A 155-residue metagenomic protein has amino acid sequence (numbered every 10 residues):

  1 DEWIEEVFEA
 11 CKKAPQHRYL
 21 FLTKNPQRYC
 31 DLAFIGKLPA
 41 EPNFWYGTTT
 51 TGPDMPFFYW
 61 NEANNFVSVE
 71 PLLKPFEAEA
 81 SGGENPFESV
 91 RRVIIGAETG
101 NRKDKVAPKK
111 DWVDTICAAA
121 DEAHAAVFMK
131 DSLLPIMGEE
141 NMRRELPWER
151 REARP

Functional and structural regions predicted by a protein language model:
D1-K130: Conserved AdoMet/S-adenosylmethionine-binding subsite of the radical SAM
S132-P155: C-terminal accessory extensions appended to soluble enzyme cores
